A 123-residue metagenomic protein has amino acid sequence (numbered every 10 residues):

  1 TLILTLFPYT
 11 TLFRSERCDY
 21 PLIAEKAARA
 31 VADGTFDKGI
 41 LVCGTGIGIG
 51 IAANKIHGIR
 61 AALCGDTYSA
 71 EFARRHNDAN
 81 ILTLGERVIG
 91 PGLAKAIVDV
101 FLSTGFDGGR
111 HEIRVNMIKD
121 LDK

Functional and structural regions predicted by a protein language model:
T1-T11: Single conserved hydrophobic/aromatic residue that forms the stacking wall/gate of nucleotide- or nucleobase-binding
T10-Y20: Short beta->alpha junction loops
P21-E25, G65-D66: Charged helix-capping and loop-helix junction motifs
I23, N54-G58, A96-V98: Short, glycine/charged-enriched secondary-structure capping and boundary segments
I23-T45: Short, structured active-site "lid" loops
E25, R29, I51, E71-R74 (+1 more regions): Alpha-helical segments flanking ligand/cofactor-binding loops in enzyme cores
L41-R87: Mid-chain, well-packed structural core segment of small domains
T67-K123: C-terminal binding/interaction regions
